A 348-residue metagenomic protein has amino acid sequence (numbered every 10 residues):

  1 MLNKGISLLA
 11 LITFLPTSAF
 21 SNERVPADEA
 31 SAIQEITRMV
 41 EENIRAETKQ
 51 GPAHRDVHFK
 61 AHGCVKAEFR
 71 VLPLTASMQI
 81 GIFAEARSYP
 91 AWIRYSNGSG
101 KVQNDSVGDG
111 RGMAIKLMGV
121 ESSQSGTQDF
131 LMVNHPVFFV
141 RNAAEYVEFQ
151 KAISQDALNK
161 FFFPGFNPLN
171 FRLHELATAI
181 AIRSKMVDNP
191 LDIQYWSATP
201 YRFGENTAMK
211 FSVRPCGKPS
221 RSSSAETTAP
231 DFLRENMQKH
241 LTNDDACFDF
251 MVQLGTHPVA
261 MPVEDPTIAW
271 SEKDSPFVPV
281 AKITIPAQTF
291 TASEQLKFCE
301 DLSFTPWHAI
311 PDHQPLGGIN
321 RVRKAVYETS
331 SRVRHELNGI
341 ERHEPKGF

Functional and structural regions predicted by a protein language model:
M1-S7: Bacterial N-terminal signal peptides that target proteins for export
S7-P16: Bacterial N-terminal signal peptides
T17-S21: Sec/Tat signal peptide C-region and signal peptidase I cleavage site
N22-F348: Active-site-adjacent core segments of small-molecule enzymes
